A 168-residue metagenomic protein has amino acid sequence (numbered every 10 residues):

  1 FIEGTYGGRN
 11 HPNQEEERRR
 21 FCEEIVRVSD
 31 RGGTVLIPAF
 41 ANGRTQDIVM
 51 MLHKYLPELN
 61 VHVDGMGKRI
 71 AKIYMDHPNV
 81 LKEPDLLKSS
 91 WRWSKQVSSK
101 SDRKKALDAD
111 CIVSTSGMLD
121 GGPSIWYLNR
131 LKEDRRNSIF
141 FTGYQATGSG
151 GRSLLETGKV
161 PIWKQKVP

Functional and structural regions predicted by a protein language model:
F1-P168: Acidic/His-rich, metal-assisted hydrolase cores and their charged scaffolds
